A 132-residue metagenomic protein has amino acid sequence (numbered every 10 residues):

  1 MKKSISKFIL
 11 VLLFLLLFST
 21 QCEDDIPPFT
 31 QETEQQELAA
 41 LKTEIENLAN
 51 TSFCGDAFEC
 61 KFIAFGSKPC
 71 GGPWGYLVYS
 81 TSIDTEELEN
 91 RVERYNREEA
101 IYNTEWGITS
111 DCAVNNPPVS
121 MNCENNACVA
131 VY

Functional and structural regions predicted by a protein language model:
M1-S19: Sec-dependent bacterial lipoprotein signal peptides
K2-K3, Q31-Y132: First exposed extracellular module after export/assembly in secreted or surface-exposed proteins
L16-A39: Bacterial Sec-dependent N-terminal signal peptides
